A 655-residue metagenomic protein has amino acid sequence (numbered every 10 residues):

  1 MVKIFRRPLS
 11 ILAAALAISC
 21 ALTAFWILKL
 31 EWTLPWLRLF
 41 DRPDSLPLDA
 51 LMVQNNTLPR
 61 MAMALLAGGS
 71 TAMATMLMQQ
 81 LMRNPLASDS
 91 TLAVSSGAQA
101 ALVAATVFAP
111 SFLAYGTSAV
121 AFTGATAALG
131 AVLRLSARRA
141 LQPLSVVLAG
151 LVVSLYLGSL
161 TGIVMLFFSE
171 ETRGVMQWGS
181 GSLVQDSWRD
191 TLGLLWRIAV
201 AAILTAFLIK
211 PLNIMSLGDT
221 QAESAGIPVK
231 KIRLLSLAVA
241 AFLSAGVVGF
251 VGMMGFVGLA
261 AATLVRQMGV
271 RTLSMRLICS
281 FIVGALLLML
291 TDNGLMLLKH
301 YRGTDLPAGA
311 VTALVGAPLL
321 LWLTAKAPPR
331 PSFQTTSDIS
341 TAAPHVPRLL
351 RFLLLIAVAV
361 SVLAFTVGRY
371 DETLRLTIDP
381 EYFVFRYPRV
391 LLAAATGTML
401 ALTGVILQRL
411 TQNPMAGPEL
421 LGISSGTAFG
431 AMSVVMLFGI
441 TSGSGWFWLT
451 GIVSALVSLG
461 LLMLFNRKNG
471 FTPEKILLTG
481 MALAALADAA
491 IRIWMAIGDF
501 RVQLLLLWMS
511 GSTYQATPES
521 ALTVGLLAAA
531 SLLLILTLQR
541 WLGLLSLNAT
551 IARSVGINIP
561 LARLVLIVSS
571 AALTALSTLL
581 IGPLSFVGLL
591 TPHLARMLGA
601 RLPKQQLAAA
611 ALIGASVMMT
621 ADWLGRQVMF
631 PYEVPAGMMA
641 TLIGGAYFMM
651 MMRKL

Functional and structural regions predicted by a protein language model:
V2-L655: Alpha-helical transmembrane segments in inner-membrane proteins
